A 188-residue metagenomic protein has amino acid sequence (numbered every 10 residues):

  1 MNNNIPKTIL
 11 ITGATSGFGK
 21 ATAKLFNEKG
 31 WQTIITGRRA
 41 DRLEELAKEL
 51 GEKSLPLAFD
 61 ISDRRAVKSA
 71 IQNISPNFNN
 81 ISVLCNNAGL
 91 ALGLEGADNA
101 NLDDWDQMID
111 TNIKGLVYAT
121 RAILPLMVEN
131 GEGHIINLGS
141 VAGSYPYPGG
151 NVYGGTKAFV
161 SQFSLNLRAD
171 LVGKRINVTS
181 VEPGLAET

Functional and structural regions predicted by a protein language model:
T15-S16: Conserved glycine-rich cofactor-binding loop
K29-E45: Conserved glycine-rich Rossmann-like NAD(P)H-binding loop of the short-chain dehydrogenase/reductase
F59-S69, L102: The beta1-alpha1 cofactor-binding region of Rossmann-like NAD(H)/NADP(H)-dependent oxidoreductases
E95-A97, N101-I109: Substrate-binding pocket helix/loop in short-chain dehydrogenase/reductase
D98, Y147-N151: Active-site loop immediately N-terminal to the catalytic Tyr-X3-Lys motif of short-chain dehydrogenase/reductase
T120, T156: Active-site helix of classical SDR
S140: Residue(s) in the substrate-gating loop at a strand-loop-helix junction that position the organic substrate next
